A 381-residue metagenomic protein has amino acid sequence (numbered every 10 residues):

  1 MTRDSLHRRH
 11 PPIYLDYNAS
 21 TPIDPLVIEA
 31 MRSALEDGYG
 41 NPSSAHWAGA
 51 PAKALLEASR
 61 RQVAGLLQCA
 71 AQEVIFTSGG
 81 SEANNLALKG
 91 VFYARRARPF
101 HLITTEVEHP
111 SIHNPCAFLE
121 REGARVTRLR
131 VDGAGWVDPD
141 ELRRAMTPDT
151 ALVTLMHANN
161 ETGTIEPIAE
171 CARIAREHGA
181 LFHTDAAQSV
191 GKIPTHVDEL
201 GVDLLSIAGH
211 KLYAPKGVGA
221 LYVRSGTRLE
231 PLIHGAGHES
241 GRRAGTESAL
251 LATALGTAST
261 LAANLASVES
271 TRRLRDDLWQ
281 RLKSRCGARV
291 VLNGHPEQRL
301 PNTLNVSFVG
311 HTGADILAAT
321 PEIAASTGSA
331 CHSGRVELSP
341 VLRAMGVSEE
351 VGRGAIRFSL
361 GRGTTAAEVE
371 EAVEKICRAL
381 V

Functional and structural regions predicted by a protein language model:
M1-V381: Pyridoxal 5′-phosphate
